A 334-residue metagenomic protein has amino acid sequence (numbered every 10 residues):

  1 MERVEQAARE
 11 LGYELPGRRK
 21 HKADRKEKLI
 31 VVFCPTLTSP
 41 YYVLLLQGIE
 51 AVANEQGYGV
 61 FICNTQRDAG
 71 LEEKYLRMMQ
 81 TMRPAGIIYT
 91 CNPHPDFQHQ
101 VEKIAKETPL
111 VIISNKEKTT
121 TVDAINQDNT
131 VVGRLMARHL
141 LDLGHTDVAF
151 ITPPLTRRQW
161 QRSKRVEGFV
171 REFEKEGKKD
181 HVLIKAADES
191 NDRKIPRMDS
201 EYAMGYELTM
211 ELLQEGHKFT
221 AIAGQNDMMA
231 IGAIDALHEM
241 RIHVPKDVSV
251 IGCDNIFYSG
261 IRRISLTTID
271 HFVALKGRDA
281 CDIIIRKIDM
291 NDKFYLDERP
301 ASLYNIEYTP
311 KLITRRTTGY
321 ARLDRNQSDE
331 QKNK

Functional and structural regions predicted by a protein language model:
R9-Q47, Q56, Q66, M78-T81: N-terminal helix-turn-helix/winged-helix DNA-binding helices and compositionally similar short basic alpha-helical
A51-P95: Central regulatory/effector-binding core of bacterial HTH transcription factors
A53-N64, V170-Y202: Short beta-strand elements in bilobed, periplasmic/extracellular small-molecule ligand-binding domains
R67, T90-L135, I151, L155 (+2 more regions): Flexible loop/hinge segments that line or gate small-molecule binding clefts
I125-I151, E167, R171, Y202-L212 (+2 more regions): Hydrophobic alpha-helical segments within soluble ligand-binding/sensing domains
M136-K179, L296-T317: An alpha-beta-alpha
D147, D180-V182, H243-S249: Short acidic capping loops at alpha-helix termini that bridge into adjacent secondary structure
T209-N333: Flexible loop/turn connectors
